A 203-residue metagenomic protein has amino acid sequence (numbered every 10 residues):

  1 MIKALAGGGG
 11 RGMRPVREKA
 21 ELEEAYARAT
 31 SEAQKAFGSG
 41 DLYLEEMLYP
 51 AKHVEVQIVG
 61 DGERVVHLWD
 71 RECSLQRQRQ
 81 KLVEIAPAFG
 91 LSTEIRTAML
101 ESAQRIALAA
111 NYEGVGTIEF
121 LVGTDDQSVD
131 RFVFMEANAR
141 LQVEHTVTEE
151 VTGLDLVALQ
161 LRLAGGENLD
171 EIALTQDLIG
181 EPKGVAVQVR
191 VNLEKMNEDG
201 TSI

Functional and structural regions predicted by a protein language model:
M1-L5: Conserved anion/nucleotide-ligand pocket segment
G9, V16-I203: ATP-dependent carboxylate activation and anion-phosphoryl transfer catalytic cores that bind Mg-ATP to form
